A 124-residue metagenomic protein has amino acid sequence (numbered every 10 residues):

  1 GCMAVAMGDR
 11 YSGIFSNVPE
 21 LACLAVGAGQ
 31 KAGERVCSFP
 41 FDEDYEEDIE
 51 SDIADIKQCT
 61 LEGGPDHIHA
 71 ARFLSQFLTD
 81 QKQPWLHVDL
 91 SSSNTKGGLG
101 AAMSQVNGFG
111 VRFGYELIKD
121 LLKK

Functional and structural regions predicted by a protein language model:
G1-K124: A generic structural signal for tightly packed, nonpolar segments enriched in small/aliphatic residues
